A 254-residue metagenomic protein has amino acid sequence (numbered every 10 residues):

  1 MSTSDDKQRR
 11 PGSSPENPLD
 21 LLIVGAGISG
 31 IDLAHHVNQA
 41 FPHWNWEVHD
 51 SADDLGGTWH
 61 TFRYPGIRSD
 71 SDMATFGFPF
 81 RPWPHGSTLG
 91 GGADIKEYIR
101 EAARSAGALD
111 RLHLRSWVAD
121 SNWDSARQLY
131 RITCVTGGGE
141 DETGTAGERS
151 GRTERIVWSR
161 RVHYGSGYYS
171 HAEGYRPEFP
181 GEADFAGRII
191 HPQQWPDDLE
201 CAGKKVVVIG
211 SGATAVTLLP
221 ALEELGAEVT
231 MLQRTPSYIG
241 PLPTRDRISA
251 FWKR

Functional and structural regions predicted by a protein language model:
S2-D32, S51-W83, A102: Conserved N-terminal glycine/acidic-rich loop preference
K7-R10, V135-G137, R149-G151, Y175-P177 (+1 more regions): A generic local structural motif
S13-P18, L22-I23, I28, D32-L33 (+3 more regions): Rossmann-like dinucleotide-binding core of oxidoreductases
P18, A40-E47, D54-G56, T61-F62 (+6 more regions): FAD-dinucleotide binding site
E47, R111-R115, I190-H191: General small-molecule cofactor/ligand-binding pocket signal
D54-Y98, P236-R254: Glycine-rich active-site loop/strand segments that organize a redox cofactor
G86-Y169: Feature captures the FAD/FMN-dependent oxidoreductase FAD-binding
